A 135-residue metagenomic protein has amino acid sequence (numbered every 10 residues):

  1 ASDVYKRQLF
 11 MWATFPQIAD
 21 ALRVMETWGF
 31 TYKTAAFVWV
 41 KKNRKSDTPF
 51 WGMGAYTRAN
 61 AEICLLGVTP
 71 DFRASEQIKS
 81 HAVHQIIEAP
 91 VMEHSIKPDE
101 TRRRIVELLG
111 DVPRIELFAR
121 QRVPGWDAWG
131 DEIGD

Functional and structural regions predicted by a protein language model:
A1-Y5: Short, small-residue-biased leader/transition segments that mark boundaries at the very start of proteins
R7-W12: Conserved beta-strand signature within the Rossmann-like core of class I S-adenosyl-L-methionine
I18-A21, A74-E76: Short catalytic/ligand-binding loop motif for oxyanion handling, primarily in non-cytosolic enzymes, centered on
L22-K45, A55-T57, A61: Conserved Class I S-adenosyl-L-methionine
K41-S46, H94-I96, R122-G125: A short acidic, often aromatic-flanked loop/helix-cap motif at beta-alpha or helix-coil junctions that lines enzyme
W51-E116: Flexible, glycine-/basic-rich loop-and-beta segments that form/coincide with the SAM-dependent methyltransferase
I115-D135: C-terminal accessory extensions appended to soluble enzyme cores
